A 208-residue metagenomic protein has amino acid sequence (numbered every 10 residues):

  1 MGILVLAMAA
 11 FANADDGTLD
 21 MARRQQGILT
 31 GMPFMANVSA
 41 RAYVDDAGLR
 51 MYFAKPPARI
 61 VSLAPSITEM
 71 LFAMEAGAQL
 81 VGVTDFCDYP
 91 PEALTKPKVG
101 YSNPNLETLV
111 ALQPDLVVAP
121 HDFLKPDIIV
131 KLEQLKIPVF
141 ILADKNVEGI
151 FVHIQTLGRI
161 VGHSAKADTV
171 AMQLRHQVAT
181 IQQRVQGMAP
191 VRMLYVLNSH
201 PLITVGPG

Functional and structural regions predicted by a protein language model:
M1-A9: Bacterial N-terminal signal peptides
F11-R59: N-terminal hydrophobic or amphipathic helices and topogenic motifs
G27, G31, R41, R59-L124: A short, structured surface patch at a secondary-structure boundary
A40-Y43, L49-R50, L116, P126-I203: Extracytoplasmic substrate-binding proteins
L49-Y52, E69-L71, Y89, L106-T108 (+2 more regions): Short, flexible, glycine/charge-rich loop motifs used to bind or transfer phosphoryl groups or to couple energy/partner
Y52-A54, A111, M188: Flexible hinge/capping segments at coil-to-helix
A54, E75-G77, P138: Extracytoplasmic "Venus flytrap"/periplasmic binding protein-like
T204-G208: Flexible, glycine-rich surface segments
